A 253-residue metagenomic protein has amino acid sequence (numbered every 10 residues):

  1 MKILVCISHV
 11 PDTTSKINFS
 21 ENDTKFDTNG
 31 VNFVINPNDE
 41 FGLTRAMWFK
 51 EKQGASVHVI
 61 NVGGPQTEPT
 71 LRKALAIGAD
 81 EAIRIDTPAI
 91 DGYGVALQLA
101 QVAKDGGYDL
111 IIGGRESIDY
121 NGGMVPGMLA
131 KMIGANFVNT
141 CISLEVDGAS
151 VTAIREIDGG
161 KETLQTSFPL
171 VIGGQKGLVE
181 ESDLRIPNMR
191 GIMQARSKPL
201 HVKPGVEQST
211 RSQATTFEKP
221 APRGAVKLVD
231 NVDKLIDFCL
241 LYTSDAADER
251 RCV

Functional and structural regions predicted by a protein language model:
M1-N18: Positively charged, low-complexity intrinsically disordered leader regions
T70-G94: A glycine-rich helix N-cap at a beta->alpha junction
Y120-I133: Short Gly/Thr/Asp-enriched flexible loops that form oxyanion-binding sites at enzyme active sites
K131-A149: Short, acidic/small-residue loops that bind anionic groups at enzyme active sites
L144-P169: Anionic-ligand binding region
Q165-A195: A charged, well-structured terminal subsegment
M193-V229: Accessory alpha-helical/coil subdomains and C-terminal extensions that flank or cap enzyme catalytic cores
Y242-E249: Conserved small/polar residues in nucleotide/adenosyl-binding loops
